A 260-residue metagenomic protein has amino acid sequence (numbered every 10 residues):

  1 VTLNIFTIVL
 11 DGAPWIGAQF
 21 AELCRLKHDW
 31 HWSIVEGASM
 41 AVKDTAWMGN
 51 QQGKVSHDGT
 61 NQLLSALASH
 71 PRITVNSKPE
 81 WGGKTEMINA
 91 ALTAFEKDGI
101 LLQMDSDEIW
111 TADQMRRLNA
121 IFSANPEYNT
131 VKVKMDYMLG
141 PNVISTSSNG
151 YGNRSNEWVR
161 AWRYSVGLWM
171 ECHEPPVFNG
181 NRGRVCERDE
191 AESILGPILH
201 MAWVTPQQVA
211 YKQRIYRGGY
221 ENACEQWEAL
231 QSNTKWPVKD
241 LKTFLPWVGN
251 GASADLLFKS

Functional and structural regions predicted by a protein language model:
T2-T7, L23, W30-V35, I198: Hydrophobic targeting segments
T7-L10, S77-K78, Q103-D105, V131-K134: Short His-Asn-centered micro-motif
G12-L26, I34-E36, A41: Short, well-formed alpha-helical segments that are part of the catalytic scaffolds of diverse glycosyltransferases
K27-H28, A68-S69, E96, S123-P126: Short conserved AdoMet
V35-G99: Active-site-proximal specificity loops/subdomain of glycosyltransferases
K84-N89, I109-S260: Catalytic-site signature of metal-activated, phosphate-bearing donor transferases, centered on the GT-A/GT-A-like
A91, D98-T111: Short beta-strand-to-loop acidic/aromatic patch adjacent to the donor-nucleotide binding site
